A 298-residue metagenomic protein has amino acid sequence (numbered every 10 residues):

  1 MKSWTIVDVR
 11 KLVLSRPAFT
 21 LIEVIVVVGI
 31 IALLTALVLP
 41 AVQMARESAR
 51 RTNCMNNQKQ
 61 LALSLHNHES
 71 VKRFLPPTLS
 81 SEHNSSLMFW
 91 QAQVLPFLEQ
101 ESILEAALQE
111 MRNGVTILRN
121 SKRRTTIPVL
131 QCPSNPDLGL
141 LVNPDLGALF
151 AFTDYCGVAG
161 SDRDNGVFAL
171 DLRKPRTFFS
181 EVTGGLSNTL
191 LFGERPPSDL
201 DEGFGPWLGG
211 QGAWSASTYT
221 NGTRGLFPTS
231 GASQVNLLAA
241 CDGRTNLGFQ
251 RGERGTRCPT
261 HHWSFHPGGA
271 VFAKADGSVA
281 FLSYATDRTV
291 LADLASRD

Functional and structural regions predicted by a protein language model:
M1-F19: N-terminal leader/signal peptides at the extreme start of proteins
K2-W4, I30, I127, F227: Short acidic linear motifs
I6-D8, L12, A41, Q234 (+1 more regions): Detector for intrinsically disordered, low-structure N-terminal pre-sequences
I6-R10, G29, F249: Intrinsically disordered and other compositionally biased segments
D8, L14, I25, L118 (+1 more regions): Hydrophobic alpha-helical segments, principally membrane-spanning helices and signal/leader peptides
S15-R50: N-terminal single-pass transmembrane signal-anchor helix
L37, S48-D298: Surface-exposed loop/linker segments characteristic of extracytoplasmic
